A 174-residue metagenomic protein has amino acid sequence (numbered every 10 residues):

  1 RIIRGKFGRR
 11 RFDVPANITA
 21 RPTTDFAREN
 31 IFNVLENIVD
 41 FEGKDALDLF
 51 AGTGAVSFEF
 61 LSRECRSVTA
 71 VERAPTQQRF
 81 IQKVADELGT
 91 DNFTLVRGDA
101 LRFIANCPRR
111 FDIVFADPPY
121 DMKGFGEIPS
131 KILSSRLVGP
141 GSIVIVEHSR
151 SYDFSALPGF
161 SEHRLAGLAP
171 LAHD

Functional and structural regions predicted by a protein language model:
R1-D174: Class I S-adenosyl-L-methionine-dependent methyltransferase catalytic core
